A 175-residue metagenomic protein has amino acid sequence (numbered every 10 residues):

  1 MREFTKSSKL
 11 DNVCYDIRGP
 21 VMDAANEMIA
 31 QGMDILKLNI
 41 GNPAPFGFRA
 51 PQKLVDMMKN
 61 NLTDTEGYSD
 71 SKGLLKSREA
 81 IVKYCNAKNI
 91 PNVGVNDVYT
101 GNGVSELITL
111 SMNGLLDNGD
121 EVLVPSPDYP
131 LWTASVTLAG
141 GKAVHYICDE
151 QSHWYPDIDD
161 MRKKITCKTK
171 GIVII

Functional and structural regions predicted by a protein language model:
R2-F4, D11-G103, L110: N-terminal small-domain helix-loop-helix segment of the aminotransferase-like
A24, S111, D160-K164: CheY-like receiver
D34, E121, K142: Residue-level detector of anion-binding/catalytic polar loops
G41, P125, I175: Conserved residues at the C-terminal ends of beta-strands
N92-V98, N118-E121, K168: Short acidic capping loops at alpha-helix termini that bridge into adjacent secondary structure
G114-V136: Conserved PLP-anchoring active-site segment centered on the Schiff-base-forming lysine
L138-V144: A short helix-loop-beta submotif of the ANL/AMP-binding
V144, E150-I175: Active-site phosphate-binding strand-loop segment of PLP-dependent enzymes
